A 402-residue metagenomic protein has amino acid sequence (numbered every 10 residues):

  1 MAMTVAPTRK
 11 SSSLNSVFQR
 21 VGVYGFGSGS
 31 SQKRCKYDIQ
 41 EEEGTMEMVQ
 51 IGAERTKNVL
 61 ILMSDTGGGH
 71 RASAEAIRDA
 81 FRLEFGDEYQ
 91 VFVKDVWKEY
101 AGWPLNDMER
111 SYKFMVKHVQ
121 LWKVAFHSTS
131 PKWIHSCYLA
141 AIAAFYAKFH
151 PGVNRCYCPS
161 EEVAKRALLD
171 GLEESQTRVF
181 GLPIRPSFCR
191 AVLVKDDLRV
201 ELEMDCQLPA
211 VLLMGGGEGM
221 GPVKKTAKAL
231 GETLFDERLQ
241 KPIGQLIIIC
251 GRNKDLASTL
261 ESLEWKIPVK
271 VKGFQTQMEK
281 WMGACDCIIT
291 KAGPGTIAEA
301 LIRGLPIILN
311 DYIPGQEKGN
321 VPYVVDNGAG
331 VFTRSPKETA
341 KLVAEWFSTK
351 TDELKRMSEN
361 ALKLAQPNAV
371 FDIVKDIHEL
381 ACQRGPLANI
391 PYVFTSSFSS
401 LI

Functional and structural regions predicted by a protein language model:
A2-K98: N-terminal subdomain of nucleotide-sugar transferases
V5, S12, S16, F347-I402: C-terminal amphipathic helix plus adjacent low-complexity, charged tail appended to glycosyltransferase catalytic
A76-Y138: Conserved N-terminal ligand/cofactor-binding loop architecture of enzyme catalytic domains
A141-L193: Active-site-proximal region of nucleotide-activated glycan assembly enzymes, centered on histidine/acidic-rich loops
A191-C285, K318: Donor-nucleotide binding loops and adjacent catalytic segments primarily of GT-B fold Leloir glycosyltransferases
G283-G293: Acidic donor-binding loop of glycosyltransferase active sites
I288-T290, P306-G315: Short hydrophobic beta-strand element within catalytic cores of glycosyltransferases and related nucleotide-activated
P314-E345: Change "using UDP/GDP/dTDP sugars" to "using nucleotide sugars
